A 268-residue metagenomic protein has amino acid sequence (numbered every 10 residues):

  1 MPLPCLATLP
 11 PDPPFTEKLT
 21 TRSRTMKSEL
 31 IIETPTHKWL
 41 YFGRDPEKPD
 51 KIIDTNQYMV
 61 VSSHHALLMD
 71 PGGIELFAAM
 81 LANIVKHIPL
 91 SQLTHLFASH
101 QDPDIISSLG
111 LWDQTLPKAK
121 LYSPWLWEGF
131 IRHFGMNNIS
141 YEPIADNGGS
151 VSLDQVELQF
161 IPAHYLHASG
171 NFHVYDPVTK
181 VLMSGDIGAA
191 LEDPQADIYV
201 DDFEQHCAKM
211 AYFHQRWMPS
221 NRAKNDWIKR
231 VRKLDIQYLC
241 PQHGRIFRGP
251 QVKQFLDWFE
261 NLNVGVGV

Functional and structural regions predicted by a protein language model:
D12-T25: Short, Lys/Arg-enriched N-terminal segments with co-localized hydrophobic residues within the first ~10-30 amino acids
T25, T34, K120-G170, P219-R232: Metallo-beta-lactamase
S28-N83, F172-S184: Conserved beta-strand hairpin/beta-sheet module of binuclear metal-dependent hydrolase folds, prominently
M69-P71, L93-Q101, Y122-P124, L182-D186 (+1 more regions): Active-site neighborhood of phospho(di)ester-bond hydrolases with catalytic His/Asp-centered motifs
L76-Y122: Active-site metal-binding motif and surrounding structural segment of the metallo-beta-lactamase
K118-A119, R248-V268: Short acidic, glycine/proline-enriched helix-loop-strand junctions
H164-P241, R245-P250, L262: Metallo-beta-lactamase
